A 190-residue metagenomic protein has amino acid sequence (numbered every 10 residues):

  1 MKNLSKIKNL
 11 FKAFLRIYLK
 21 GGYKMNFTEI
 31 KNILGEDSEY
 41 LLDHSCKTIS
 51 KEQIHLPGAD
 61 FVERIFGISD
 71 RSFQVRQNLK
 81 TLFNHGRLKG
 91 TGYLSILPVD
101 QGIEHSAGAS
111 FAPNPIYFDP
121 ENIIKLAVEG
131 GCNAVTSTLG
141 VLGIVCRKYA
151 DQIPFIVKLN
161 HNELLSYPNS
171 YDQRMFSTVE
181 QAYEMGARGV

Functional and structural regions predicted by a protein language model:
K6, L10-K24: Short, Lys/Arg-enriched N-terminal segments with co-localized hydrophobic residues within the first ~10-30 amino acids
M25-H105, G143-Q152: N-terminal amphipathic alpha-helix/helix-capping segment at the start of soluble metabolic enzymes
V75-K80, F118, T136-L139: Short amphipathic alpha-helical surface micro-motifs
I96-P98, T136, I156: Structural motif
I103-H105, A109-A134, V141-V190: Alpha/beta enzyme core
